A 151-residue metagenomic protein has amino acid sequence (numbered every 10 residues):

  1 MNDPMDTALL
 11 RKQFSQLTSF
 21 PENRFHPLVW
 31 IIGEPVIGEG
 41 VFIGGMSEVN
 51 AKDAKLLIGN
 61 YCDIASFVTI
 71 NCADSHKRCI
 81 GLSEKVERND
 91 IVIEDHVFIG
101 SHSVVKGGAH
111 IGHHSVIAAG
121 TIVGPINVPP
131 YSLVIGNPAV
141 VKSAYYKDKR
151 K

Functional and structural regions predicted by a protein language model:
M1-G40: Extended, small-residue-rich solenoid/repeat segments and analogous flexible loops that form exposed scaffolds
M5, W30-I37, F42-H110, T121 (+3 more regions): Flexible, glycine/small-residue-enriched loop-and-beta-strand segment within the central core of proteins
R11, L17, D95, K142-S143: Generic intrinsically disordered, low-complexity segments enriched for polar/acidic and small residues
Y131-L133: Extracellular disulfide-bonded cysteine-rich modules/repeats
